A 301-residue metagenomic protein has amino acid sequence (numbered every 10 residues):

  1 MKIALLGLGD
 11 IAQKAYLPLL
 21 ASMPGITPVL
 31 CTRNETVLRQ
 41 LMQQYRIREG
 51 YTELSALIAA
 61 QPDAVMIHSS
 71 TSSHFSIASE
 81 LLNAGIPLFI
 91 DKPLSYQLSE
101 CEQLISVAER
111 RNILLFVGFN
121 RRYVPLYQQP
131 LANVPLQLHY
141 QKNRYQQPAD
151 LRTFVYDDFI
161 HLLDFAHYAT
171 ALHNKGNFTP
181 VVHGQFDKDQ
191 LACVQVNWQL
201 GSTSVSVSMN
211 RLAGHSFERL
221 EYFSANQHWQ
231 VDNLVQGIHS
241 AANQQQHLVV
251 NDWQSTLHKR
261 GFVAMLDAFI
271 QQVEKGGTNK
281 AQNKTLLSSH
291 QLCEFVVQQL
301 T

Functional and structural regions predicted by a protein language model:
M1-Y45: N-terminal Rossmann-like dinucleotide-binding module
A12, I90, L115-V117, V231: Hydrophobic residues in well-ordered beta-strands that form the structural core
L30, A56, A64-M66, R110-I113 (+1 more regions): C-terminal helix-rich "cap/oligomerization" subdomain common to oxidoreductases
Y45-F89, P93-Q103: Beta-loop-alpha module in the N-terminal Rossmann-like domain of NAD(P)-dependent dehydrogenases, especially those
S95-Q147: A contiguous active-site-proximal alpha/beta segment in oxidoreductase catalytic domains
Q146-H215: Rossmann-like dinucleotide-binding domain that binds NAD(P)(H)
L200-M265, Q282: NAD(P)-dinucleotide binding in Rossmann-like oxidoreductases
